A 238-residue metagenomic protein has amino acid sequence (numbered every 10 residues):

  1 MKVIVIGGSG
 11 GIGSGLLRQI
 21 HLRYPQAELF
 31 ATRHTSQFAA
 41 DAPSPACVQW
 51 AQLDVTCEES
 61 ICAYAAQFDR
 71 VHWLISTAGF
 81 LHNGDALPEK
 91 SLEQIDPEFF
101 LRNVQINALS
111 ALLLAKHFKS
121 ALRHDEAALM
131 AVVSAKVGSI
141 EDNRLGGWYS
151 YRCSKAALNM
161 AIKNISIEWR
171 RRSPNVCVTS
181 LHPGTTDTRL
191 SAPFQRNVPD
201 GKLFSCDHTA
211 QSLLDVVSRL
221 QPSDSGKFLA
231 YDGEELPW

Functional and structural regions predicted by a protein language model:
I6-L22: N-terminal Rossmann NAD(P)H-binding glycine-rich loop of SDR-like oxidoreductase domains
H21-A40: Conserved glycine-rich Rossmann-like NAD(P)H-binding loop of the short-chain dehydrogenase/reductase
L53-R70: Conserved Rossmann-fold cofactor-binding substructure of NAD(P)-dependent oxidoreductases
I75, A131, V178-L181, S191: Hydrophobic structural elements of the Rossmann-like NAD(P)H-binding subdomain that define the short-chain
F80-G84, P88-V104, L113, E126-R172: Catalytic loop of short-chain dehydrogenase/reductase
W169-T186, D224-F228: Conserved Rossmann-fold SDR core element
T188, A192-W238: C-terminal helical subdomain
